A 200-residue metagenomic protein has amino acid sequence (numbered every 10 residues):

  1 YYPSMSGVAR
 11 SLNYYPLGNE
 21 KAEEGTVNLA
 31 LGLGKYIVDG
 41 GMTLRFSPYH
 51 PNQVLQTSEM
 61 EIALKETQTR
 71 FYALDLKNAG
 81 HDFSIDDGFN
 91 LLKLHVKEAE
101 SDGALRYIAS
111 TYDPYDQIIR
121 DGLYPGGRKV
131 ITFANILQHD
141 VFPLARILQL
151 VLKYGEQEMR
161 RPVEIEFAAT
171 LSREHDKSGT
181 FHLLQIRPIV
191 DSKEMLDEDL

Functional and structural regions predicted by a protein language model:
Y1-L200: Conserved mixed alpha/beta core segments that line enzyme active sites in large multi-domain catalysts
